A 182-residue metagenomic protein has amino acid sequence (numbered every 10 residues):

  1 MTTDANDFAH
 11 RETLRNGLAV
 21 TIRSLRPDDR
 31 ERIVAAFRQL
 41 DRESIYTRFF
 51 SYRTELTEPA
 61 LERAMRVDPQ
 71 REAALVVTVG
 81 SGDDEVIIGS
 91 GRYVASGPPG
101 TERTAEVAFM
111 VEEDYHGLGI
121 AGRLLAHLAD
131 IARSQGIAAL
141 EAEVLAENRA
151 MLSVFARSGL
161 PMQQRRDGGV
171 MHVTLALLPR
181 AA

Functional and structural regions predicted by a protein language model:
M1-A182: Long, contiguous binding/interaction regions
